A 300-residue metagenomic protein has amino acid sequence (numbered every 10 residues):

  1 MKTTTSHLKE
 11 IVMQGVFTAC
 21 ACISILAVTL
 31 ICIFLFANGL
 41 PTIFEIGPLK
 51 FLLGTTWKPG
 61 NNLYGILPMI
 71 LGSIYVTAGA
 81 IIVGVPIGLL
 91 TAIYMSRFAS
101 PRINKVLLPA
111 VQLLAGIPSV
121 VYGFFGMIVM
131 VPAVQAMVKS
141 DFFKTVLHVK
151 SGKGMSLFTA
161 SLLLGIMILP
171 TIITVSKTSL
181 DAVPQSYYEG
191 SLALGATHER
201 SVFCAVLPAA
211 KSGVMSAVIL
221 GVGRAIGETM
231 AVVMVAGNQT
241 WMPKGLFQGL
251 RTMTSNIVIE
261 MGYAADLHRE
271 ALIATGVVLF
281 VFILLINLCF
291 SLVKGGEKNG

Functional and structural regions predicted by a protein language model:
M1-A21, F290-G300: Transmembrane alpha-helical segments of polytopic membrane transport and secretion proteins
T5, A80-V111, I286, F290-G296: Transmembrane-helix boundary motif in ABC transporter permease subunits
C32-L63, T240-F247: Short membrane-interfacial helix/loop motifs at transmembrane-helix boundaries
E45-Y64, F124-I166: Membrane-interfacial helix termini and adjacent extracytoplasmic/periplasmic loops of multi-pass transporters
Y64-Y94, V218: Transmembrane alpha-helix signature in integral membrane proteins
L113, I117, V121, I172-S176 (+3 more regions): Transmembrane alpha-helices
T145, V232-F280: Interhelical loop and adjacent transmembrane-helix boundary motif in polytopic membrane transport permeases
K177-D181, Q185, I219, I259-G300: C-terminal transmembrane helix and the adjacent membrane-cytosol boundary/short C-terminal tail of inner/organellar
